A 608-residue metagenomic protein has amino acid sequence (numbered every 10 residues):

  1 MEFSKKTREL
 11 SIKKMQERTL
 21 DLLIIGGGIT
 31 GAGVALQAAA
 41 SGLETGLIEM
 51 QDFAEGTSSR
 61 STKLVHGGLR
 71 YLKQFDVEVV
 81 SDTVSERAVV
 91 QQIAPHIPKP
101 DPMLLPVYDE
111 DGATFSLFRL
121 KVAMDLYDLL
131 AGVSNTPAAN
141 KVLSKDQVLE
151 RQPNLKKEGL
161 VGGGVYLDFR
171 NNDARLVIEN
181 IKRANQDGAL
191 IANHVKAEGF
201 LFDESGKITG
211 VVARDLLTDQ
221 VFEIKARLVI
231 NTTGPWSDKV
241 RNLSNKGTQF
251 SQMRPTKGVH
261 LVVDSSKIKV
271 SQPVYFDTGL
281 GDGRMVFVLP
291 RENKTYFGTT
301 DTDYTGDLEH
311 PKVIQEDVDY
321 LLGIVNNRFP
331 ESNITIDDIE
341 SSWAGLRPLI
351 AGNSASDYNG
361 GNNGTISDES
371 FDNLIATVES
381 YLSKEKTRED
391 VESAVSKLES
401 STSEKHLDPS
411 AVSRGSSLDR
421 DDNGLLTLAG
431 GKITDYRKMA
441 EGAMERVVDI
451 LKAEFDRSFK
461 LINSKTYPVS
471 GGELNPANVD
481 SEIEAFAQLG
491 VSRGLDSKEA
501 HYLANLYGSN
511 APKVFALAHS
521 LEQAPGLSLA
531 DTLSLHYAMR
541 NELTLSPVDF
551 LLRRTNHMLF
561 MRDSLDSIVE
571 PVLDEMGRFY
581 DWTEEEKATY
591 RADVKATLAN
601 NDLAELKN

Functional and structural regions predicted by a protein language model:
M1-L22, Q37-S41: Extreme N-terminal leader/targeting segments of oxidoreductases
L10-K14, Q51, I97, Y108-V122 (+10 more regions): C-terminal accessory subdomains/tails of enzymes that are appended
R18-L20, L217-L228: Core beta-strand elements of the Rossmann-like FAD/NAD(P) dinucleotide-binding domain in flavoenzyme oxidoreductases
I24-I25, I224-G234: Short hydrophobic core segments
G26-G28, M50: Glycine-rich Rossmann-fold phosphate-binding loop(s) that bind the pyrophosphate of adenine dinucleotide cofactors
A39-S59: Glycine-rich FAD pyrophosphate-binding loop
K63-Q147, R151, V286: Dinucleotide-binding Rossmann-like beta1-alpha1 core, especially the glycine-rich loop that anchors the ADP
N193-T209: A conserved short coil-to-beta-strand element within the FAD-binding core of flavoproteins
